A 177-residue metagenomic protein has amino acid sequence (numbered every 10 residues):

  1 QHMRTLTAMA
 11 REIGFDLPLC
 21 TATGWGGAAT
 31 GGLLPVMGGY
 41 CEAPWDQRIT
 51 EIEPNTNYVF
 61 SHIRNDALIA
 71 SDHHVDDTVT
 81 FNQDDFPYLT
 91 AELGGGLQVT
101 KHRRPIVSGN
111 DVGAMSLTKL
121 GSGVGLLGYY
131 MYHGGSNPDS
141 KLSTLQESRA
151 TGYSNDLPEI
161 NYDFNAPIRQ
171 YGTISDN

Functional and structural regions predicted by a protein language model:
Q1-M3, T7-A10, G14-D16, W25-A28 (+3 more regions): Carbohydrate-binding surfaces of carbohydrate-active enzymes
H2-E12, T21-S71, G135-K141: Substrate-binding cleft/loops of secretory-pathway carbohydrate-active enzymes
D66-A70, P105-N110: A short linear-motif detector with a strong N-terminal bias
A70-T78, A114: Alpha-helical scaffolding within the catalytic cores of extracellular/periplasmic polymer-degrading hydrolases
